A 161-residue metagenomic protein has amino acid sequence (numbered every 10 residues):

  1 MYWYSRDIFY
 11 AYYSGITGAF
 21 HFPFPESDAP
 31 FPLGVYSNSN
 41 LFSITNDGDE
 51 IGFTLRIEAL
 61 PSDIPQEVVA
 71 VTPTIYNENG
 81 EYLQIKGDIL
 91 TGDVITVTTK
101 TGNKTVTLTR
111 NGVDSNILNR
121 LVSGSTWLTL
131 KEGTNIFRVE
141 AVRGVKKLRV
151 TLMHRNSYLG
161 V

Functional and structural regions predicted by a protein language model:
M1-Y2, N135: Oligomerization/assembly interface segments of phage tail-like spikes and tubes
Y2-S14: Intrinsically disordered, low-complexity linker/loop segments enriched in Gly/Pro and charged/polar residues
Y13-V161: Intrinsically disordered, low-complexity segments enriched in serine, threonine, and glycine
